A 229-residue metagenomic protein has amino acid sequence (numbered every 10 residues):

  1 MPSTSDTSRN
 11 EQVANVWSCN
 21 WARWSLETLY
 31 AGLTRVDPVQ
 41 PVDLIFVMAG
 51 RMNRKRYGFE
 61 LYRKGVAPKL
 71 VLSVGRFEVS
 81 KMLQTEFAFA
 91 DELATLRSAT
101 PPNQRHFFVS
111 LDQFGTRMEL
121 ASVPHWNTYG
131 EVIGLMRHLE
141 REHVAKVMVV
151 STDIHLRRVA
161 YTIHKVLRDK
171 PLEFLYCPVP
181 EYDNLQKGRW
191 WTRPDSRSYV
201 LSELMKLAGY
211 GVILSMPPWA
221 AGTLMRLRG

Functional and structural regions predicted by a protein language model:
P2, N10-T192: A structural signal for short, hydrophobic/glycine-enriched beta-strand patches
V42-D43, P217-G229: Short linear elements at protein peripheries
R193-T223: A transmembrane-helix-recognition feature enriched in membrane-embedded lipid enzymes and envelope glyco-/phospholipid
